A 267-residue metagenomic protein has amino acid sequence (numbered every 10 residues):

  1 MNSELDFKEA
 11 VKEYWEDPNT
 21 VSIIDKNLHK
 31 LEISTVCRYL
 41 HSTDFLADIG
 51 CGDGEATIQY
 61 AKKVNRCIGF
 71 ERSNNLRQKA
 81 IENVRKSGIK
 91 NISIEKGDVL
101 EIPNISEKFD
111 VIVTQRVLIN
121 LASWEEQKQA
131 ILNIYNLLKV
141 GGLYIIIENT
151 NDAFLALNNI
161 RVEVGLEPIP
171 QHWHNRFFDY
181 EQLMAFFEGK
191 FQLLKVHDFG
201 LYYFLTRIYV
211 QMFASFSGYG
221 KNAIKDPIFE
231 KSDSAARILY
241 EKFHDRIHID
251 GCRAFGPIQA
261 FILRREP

Functional and structural regions predicted by a protein language model:
M1-T43: Conserved class I S-adenosyl-L-methionine
D44-G52: Conserved class I S-adenosyl-L-methionine
D53-E101: Class I SAM-dependent methyltransferase SAM/SAH-binding core
V113: A conserved beta-strand element that flanks and buttresses the S-adenosyl-L-methionine
K128-V140: A short glycine-rich, Lys/Arg-flanked "PGG" loop and its adjoining helix->strand segment in the class I
I145-E167: Conserved class I S-adenosyl-L-methionine
H174-K190: Short alpha-helix
Q192-K231, F255: Conserved catalytic loop of SAM-dependent methyltransferase domains
